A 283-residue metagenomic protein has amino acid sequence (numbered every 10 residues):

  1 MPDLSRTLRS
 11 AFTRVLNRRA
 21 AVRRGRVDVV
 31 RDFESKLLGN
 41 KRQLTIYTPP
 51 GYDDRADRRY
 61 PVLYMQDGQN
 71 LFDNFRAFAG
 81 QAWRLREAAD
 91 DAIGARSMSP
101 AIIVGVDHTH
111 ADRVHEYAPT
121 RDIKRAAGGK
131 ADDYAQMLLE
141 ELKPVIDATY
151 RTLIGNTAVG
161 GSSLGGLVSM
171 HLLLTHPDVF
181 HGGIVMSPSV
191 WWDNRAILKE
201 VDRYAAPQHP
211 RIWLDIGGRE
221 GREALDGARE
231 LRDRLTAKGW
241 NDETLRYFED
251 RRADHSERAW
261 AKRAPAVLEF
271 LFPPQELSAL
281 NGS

Functional and structural regions predicted by a protein language model:
P2-S283: Non-catalytic cap/lid and distal C-terminal segments of serine-dependent acyl enzymes
